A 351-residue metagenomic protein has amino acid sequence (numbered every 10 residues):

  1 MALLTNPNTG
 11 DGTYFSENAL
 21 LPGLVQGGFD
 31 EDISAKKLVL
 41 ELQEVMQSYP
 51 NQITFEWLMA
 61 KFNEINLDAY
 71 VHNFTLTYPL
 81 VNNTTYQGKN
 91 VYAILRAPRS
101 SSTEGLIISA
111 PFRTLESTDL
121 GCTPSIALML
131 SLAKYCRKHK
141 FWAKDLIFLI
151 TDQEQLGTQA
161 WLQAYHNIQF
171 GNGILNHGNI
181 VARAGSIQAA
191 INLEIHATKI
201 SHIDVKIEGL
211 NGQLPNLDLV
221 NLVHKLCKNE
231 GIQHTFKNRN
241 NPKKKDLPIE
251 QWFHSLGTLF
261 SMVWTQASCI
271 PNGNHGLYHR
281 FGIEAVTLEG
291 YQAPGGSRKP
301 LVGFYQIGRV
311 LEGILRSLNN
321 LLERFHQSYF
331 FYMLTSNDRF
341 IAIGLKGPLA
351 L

Functional and structural regions predicted by a protein language model:
A2-I53, N274, G296-R298: N-terminal capping segment at the start of a domain
P22-G28, V39-P50, Y78-V81, P111-T123 (+4 more regions): Second-shell loop/turn segments in exported
Q26-K37, L42, Q169-N172, L193-I195 (+6 more regions): Long, hydrophobic alpha-helical transmembrane bundles and adjoining juxtamembrane helices/loops of multi-pass integral
D30-P98: A non-catalytic alpha/beta surface segment that caps or lines the substrate-entry region of metallo-dependent hydrolase
Y92-S101, I107-F112: Short beta-strand-to-loop junctions in surface cap/lid or active-site-entrance loops
L115-D218: Acidic/histidine-rich catalytic neighborhood of metal-dependent amide-processing enzymes
N216-V286: Membrane-proximal low-complexity regions enriched in glycine and acidic/polar residues
K244, Q251, T258-L259, I270-G276 (+1 more regions): Non-cytosolic juxtamembrane linkers/loops that tether extracellular or periplasmic domains to nearby transmembrane
